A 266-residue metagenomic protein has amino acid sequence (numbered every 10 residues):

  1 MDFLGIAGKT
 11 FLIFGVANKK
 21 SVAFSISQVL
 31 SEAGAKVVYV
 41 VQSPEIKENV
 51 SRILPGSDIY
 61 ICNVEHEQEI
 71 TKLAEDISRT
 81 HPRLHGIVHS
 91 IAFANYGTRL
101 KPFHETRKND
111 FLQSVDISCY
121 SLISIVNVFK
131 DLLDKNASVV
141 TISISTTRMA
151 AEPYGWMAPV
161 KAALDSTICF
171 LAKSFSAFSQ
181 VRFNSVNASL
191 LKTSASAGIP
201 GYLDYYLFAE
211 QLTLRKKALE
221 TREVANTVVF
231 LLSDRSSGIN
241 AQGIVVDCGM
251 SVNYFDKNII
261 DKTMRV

Functional and structural regions predicted by a protein language model:
F3-V40: Canonical Rossmann dinucleotide-binding motif of NAD(H)/NADP(H)-dependent dehydrogenases/reductases, specifically
G15-F24, A92-D131, K135-F178, N187-K192 (+2 more regions): Catalytic loop of short-chain dehydrogenase/reductase
C62-T71, E75-R79, H89-L112, D131 (+3 more regions): Conserved mid-core segment of classical short-chain dehydrogenase/reductases
Q180-R182, I239-A241: Short, small/polar-rich loop/turn modules that mediate ligand/substrate recognition or access, typified
R182-K192, L232, V245-D247: Conserved SDR Rossmann-fold cofactor-binding beta-strand/turn motif
I199-T213, K262-R265: A short C-terminal helix-loop "cap" of Rossmann-like NAD(P)-dependent dehydrogenase/epimerase domains
T213-V224, R235: A conserved structural motif in NAD(P)-dependent oxidoreductases
V229, N240-V266: Short C-terminal tail/terminal secondary-structure segment of NAD(P)H-dependent dehydrogenase/reductase domains
